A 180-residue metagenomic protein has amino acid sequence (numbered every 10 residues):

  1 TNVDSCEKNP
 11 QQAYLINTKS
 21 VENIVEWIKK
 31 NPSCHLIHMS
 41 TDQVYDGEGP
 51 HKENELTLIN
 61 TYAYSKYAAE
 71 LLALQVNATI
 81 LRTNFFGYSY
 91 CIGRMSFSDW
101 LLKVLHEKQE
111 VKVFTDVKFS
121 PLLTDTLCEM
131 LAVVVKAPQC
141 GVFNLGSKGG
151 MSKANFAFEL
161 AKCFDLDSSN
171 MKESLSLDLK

Functional and structural regions predicted by a protein language model:
T1, D42-Y45, G49, N84-G87: Active-site segment of SDR-like NAD(P)-dependent oxidoreductases
T1-T18: NAD(P)H-binding glycine-rich loop region in Rossmannoid oxidoreductase-like domains and their noncatalytic homologs
Y14-V21, I37, S65-K66: Short alpha-helix in the Rossmann-fold core of NAD(P)-dependent oxidoreductases
V21-I24, E70, L131: Conserved internal alpha-helix within the Rossmann fold of NAD(P)-dependent oxidoreductases
E22-I59: Conserved Rossmann-fold NAD(P)-dependent oxidoreductase catalytic core, especially the SDR/UDP-sugar
E55-S65, R94, D116, L123: The catalytic Tyr-centered alpha-helix of NAD(P)H-dependent dehydrogenases
L71-F119, T126, A132-V133: NAD(P)-dependent short-chain dehydrogenase/reductase
M130, A137-K180: Mid/C-terminal beta-alpha module of Rossmann-like enzyme folds, strongest in SDR-family dehydrogenases/epimerases
